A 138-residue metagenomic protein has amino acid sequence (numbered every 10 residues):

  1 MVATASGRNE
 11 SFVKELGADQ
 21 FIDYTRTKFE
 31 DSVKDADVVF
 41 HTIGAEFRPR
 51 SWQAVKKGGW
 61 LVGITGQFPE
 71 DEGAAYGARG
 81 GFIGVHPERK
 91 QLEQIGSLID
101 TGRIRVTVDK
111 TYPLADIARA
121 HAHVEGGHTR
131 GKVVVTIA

Functional and structural regions predicted by a protein language model:
M1-A138: Terminal helix/beta-alpha structural elements that buttress the NAD(P)+-binding lobe
